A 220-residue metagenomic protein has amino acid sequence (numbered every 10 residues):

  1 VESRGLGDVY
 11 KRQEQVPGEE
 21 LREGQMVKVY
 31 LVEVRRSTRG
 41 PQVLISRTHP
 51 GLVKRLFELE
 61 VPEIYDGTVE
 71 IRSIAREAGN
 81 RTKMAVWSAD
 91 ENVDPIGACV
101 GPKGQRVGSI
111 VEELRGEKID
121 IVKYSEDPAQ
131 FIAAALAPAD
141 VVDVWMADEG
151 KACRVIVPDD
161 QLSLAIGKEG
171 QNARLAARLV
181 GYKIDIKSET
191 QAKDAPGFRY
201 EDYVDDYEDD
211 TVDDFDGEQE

Functional and structural regions predicted by a protein language model:
V1, K28-V32, D66-S73: Hydrophobic packing and interface segments
V1-Y10: Single conserved hydrophobic/aromatic residue that forms the stacking wall/gate of nucleotide- or nucleobase-binding
D8, V16-G18, T38-R39, V53 (+6 more regions): Short beta-strands and strand-coil junctions in structured, solvent-facing domains, enriched
R12-L59, R106-V122: Conserved glycine-bearing catalytic or ligand-binding loops at nucleotide- and phosphate-handling centers of large
L21-K28, K54, T68, V93 (+5 more regions): Amphipathic alpha-helical transducer elements in NTP-driven molecular machines
V32-R36, F57, V61-Y65, A75-G79 (+6 more regions): Signal for well-folded cores of large energy- and translation-related assemblies
E58-S125: Conserved mixed alpha/beta catalytic, RNA-binding, or beta-rich assembly cores of soluble enzyme, regulatory
K123-D127, F131-E220: C-terminal interaction appendages of subunits in large macromolecular complexes
